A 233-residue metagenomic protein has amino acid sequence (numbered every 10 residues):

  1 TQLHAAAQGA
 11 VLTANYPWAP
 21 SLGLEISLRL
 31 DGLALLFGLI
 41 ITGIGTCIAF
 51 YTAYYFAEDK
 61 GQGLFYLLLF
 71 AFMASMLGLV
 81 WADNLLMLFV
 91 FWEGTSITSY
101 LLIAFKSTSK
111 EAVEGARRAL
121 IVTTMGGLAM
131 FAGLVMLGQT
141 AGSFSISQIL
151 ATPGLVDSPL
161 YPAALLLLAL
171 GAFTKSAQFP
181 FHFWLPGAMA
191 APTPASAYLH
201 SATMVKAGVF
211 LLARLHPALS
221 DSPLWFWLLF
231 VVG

Functional and structural regions predicted by a protein language model:
T1-G233: ...captures the hydrophobic TM-helix bundle architecture rather than a specific catalytic motif, and can also fire on
